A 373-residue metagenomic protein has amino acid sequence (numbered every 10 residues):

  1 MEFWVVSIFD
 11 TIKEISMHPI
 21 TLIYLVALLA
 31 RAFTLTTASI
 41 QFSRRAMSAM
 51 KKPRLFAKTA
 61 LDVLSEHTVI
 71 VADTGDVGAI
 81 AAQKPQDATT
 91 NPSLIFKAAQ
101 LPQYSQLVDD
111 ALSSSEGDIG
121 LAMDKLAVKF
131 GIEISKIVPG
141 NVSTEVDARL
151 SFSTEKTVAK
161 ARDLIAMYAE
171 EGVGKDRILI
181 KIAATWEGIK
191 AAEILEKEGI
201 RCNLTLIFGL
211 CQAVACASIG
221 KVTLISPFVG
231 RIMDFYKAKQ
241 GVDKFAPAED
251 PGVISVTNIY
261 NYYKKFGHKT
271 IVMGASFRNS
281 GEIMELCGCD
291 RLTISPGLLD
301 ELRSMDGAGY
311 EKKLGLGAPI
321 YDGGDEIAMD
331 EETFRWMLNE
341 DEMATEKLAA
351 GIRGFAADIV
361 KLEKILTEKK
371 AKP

Functional and structural regions predicted by a protein language model:
P19-F42, A49: N-terminal chloroplast transit peptides
K51-G75: N- or domain-start disorder-to-order transition segments that initiate the globular core
T68-D73, Q86-T90, G140-V146, I178-I182 (+4 more regions): Hydrophobic faces of well-ordered beta-strands that scaffold small-molecule active sites in alpha/beta enzyme cores
N91, T144, I180, C216 (+2 more regions): Conserved, mostly hydrophobic/aromatic
L94-K97, L101-W186: Active-site beta->alpha loop and helix N-cap motifs at the rims of alpha/beta catalytic domains
S153-T157, I182-E196, C211-A215: Active-site-adjacent beta->alpha loops and helix N-cap segments on the catalytic face of soluble alpha/beta enzymes
F208-G315: Catalytic alpha/beta core domains of metabolic enzymes, predominantly
K313-P373: C-terminal extensions of enzymes
